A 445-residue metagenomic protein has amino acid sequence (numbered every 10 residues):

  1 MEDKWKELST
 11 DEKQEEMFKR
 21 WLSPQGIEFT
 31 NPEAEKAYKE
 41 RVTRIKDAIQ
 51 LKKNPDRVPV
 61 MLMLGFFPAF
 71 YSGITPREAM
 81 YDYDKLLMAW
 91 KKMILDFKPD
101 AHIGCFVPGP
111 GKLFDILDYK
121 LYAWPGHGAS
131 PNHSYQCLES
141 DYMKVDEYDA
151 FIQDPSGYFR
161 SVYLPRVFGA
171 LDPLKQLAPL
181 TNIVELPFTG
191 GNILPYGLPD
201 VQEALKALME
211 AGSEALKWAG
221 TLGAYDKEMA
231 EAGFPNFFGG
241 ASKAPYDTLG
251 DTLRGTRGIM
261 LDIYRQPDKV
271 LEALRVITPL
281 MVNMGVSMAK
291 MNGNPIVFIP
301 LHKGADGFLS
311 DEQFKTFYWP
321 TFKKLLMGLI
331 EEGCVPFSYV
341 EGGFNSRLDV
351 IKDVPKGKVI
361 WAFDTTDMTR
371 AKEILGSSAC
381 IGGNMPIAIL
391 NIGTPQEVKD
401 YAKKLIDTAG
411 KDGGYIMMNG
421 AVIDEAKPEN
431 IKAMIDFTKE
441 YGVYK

Functional and structural regions predicted by a protein language model:
M1-K445: Catalytic cores of TIM-barrel enzymes
